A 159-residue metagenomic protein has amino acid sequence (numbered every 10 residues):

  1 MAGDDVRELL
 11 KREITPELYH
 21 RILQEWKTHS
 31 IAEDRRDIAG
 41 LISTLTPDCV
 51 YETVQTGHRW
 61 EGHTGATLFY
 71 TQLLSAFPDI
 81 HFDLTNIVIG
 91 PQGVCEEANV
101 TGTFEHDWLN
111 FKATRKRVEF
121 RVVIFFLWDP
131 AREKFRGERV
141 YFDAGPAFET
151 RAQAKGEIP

Functional and structural regions predicted by a protein language model:
M1-P47, G156-P159: Short, low-complexity N-terminal intrinsically disordered segments enriched in polar/charged residues
A2, R117-A152: Short beta-strand edge/turn micro-motifs at domain boundaries
H20, I38-P91, N99-F104: A solvent-exposed, acidic/Ser-Thr-rich amphipathic alpha-helical stretch
Q24, D79-I80, V118-R121: Short solvent-exposed loop/turn micro-motifs enriched in small/polar/acidic residues
R36, C95-E97, V123-F125: Conserved hydrophobic/aromatic beta-strand scaffold that supports enzyme active sites
E52, E97, R136-R139: Beta-strand residues in well-ordered beta-sheet regions across diverse protein folds
I87-C95, L127-K134: A short, structured loop/turn motif at beta-sheet edges
E105-R115: Short, surface-exposed loop/helix-turn segments at secondary-structure junctions that function as lids/hinges flanking
